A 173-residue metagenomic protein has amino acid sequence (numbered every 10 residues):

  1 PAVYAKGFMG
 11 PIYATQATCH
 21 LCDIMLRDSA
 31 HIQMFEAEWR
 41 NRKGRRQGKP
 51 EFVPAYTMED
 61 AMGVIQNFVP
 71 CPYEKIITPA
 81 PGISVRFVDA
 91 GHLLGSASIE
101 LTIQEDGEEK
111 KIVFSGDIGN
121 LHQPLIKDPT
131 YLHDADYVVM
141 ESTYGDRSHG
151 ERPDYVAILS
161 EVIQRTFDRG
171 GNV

Functional and structural regions predicted by a protein language model:
P1-N172: His/Asp/Glu-rich metal-coordinating catalytic cores of metallo-dependent phosphodiesterases/hydrolases acting on
